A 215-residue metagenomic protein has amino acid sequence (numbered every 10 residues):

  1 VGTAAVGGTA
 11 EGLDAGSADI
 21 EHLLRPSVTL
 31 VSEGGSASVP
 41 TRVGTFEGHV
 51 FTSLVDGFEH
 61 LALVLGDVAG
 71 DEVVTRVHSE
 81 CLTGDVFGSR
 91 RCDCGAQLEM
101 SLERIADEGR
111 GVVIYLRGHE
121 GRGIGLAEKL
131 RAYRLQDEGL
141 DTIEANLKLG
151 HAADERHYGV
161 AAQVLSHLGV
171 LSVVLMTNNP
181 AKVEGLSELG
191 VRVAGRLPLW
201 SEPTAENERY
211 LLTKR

Functional and structural regions predicted by a protein language model:
V1-R215: Catalytic domains of riboflavin
